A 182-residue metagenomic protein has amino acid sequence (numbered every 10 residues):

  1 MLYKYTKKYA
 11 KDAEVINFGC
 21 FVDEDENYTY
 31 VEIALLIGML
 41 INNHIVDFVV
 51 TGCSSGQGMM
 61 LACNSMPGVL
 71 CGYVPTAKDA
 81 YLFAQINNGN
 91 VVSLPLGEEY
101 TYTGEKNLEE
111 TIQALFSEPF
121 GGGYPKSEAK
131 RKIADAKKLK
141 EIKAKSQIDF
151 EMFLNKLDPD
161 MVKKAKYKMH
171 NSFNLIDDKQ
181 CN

Functional and structural regions predicted by a protein language model:
M1-E14: Glycine-rich phosphate/diphosphate-binding loop of Rossmann-like nucleotide-binding domains
D12-N27: A short beta-strand-loop structural module common to alpha/beta enzyme folds
C20-F21, V74-A80, L96-E99: Short, acidic/turn-prone active-site loops that include or flank metal/cofactor- and phosphate-binding residues
Y30-F48: Short, structured active-site "lid" loops
V46-G52, C71: A short, small-residue-rich loop immediately preceding and capping a beta-strand
C53-G58, E99: Gly/Ser/Thr-rich loops at beta-strand to alpha-helix junctions that form or flank small-molecule/cofactor-binding
G58-C71, P75-D79: Short Gly/Thr/Asp-enriched flexible loops that form oxyanion-binding sites at enzyme active sites
Y81-C181: C-terminal binding/interaction regions
